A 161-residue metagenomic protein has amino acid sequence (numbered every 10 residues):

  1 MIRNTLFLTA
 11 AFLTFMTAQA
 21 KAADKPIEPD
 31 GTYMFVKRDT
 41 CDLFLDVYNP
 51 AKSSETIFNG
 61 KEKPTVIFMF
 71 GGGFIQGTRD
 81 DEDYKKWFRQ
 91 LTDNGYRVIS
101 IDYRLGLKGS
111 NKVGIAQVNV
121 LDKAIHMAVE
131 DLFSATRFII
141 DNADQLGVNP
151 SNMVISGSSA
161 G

Functional and structural regions predicted by a protein language model:
A23-G60: N-terminal cap/lid segment of alpha/beta-hydrolase-fold proteins
K61-G72: Short beta-strand element of the alpha/beta-hydrolase
G73-Q76, V98, F138: Serine-hydrolase catalytic-loop signature spanning alpha/beta hydrolases and amidase-signature enzymes
F74-D83, D102-H126: Cap/lid segment of the alpha/beta-hydrolase catalytic domain
D80-S100: Short amphipathic alpha-helix adjacent to the substrate-entry channel of hydrolases
V120-D144: Alpha/beta-hydrolase active-site loop
G147-G157: Alpha/beta-hydrolase fold nucleophile elbow
S159-G161: Active-site loop->helix "elbow" adjoining a glycine-rich segment at hydrolase catalytic centers
